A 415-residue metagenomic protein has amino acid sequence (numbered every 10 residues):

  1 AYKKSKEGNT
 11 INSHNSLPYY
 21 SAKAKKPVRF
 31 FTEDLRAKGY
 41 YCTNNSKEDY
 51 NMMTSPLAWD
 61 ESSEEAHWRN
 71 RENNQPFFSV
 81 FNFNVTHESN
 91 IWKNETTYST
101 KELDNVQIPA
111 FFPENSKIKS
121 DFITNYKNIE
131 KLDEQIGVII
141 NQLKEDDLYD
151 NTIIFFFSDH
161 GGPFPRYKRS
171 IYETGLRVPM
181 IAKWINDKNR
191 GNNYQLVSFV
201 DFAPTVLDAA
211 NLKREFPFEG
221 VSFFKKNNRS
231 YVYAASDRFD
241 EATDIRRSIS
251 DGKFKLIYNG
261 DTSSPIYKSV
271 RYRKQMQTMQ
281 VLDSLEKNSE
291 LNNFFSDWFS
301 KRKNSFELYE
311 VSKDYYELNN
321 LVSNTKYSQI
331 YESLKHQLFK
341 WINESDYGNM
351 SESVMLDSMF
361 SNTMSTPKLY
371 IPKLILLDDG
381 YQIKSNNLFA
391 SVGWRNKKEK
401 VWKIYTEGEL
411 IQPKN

Functional and structural regions predicted by a protein language model:
A1-S300, Y316-H336, L377: Formylglycine-dependent sulfatase
S13-P18, W394-K414: Recognizes extended acidic, P/S/T-rich segments that occur within or adjacent to Ig-like beta-sandwich modules
W59-D60, W68, W184, W341 (+1 more regions): Tryptophan-centered motif/residue detector
R177, S289-F306, V311-E317, L321-G393 (+2 more regions): Long, internal low-complexity/basic segments
R229, G252-F254, S305, L388 (+1 more regions): Short acidic/polar mixed-charge low-complexity motifs
R246, D378-Q382, G408-L410: A generic structural signal for beta-strand entry/edge sites
